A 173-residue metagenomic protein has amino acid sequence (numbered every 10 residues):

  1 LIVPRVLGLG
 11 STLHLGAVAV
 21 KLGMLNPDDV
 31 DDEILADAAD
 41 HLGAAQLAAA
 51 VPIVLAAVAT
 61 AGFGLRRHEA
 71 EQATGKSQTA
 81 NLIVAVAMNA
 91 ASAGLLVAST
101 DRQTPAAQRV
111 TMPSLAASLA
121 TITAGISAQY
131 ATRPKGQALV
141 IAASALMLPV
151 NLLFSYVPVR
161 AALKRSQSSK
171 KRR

Functional and structural regions predicted by a protein language model:
L1-R173: Short amphipathic, positively biased membrane-proximal segments that drive organelle/inner-membrane targeting
